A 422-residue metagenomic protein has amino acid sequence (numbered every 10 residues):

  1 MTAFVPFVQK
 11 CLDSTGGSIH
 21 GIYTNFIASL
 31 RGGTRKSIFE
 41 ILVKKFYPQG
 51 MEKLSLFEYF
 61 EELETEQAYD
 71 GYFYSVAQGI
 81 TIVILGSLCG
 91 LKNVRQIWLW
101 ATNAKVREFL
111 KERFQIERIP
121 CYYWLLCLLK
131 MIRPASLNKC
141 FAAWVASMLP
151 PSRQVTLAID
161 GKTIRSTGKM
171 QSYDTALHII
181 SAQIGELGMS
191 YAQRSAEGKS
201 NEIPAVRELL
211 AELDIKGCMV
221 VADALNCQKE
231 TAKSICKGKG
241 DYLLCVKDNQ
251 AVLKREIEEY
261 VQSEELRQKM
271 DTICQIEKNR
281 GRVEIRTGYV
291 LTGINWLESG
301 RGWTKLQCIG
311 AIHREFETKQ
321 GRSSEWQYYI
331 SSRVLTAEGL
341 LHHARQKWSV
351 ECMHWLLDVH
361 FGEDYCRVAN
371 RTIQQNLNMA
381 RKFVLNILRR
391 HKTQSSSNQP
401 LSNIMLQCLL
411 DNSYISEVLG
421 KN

Functional and structural regions predicted by a protein language model:
F7, C11, G16-S18, I22-I159 (+4 more regions): Dynamic "connector" segments at or just before major functional cores
Y69-G79, K319-Q320, V368-L377: Structural motif
I82, I97, D160, G188 (+6 more regions): Mobile genetic element proteins and their domesticated derivatives, centered on retroelements and DNA transposons
P134, A211, Q262, L266 (+1 more regions): Generic secondary-structure signature for well-ordered alpha-helical cores
S147-G240, K247: Polybasic low-complexity intrinsically disordered regions
K247-R345: An anionic, glycine-rich sequence signature occurring as long contiguous blocks
H343, K347-N422: Basic, amphipathic alpha-helical segments enriched in Lys/Arg and hydrophobic/aromatic residues
